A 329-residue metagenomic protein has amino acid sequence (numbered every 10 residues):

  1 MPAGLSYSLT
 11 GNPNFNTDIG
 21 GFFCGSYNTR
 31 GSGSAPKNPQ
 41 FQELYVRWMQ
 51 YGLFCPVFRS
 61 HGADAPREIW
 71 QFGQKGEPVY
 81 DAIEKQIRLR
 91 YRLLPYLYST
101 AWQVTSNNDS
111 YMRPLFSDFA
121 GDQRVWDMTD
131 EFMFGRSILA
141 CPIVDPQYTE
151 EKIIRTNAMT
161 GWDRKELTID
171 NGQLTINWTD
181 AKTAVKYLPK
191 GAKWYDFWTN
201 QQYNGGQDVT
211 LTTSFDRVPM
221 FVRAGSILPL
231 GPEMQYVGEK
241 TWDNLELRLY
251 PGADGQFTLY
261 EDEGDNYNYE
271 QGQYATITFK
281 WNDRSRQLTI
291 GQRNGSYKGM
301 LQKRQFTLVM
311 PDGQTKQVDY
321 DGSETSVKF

Functional and structural regions predicted by a protein language model:
M1-D216: Catalytic-domain carbohydrate-binding cleft regions of carbohydrate-active enzymes
F215-E324, F329: Accessory, solvent-exposed terminal regions and/or long lumenal/extracellular loops of proteins
